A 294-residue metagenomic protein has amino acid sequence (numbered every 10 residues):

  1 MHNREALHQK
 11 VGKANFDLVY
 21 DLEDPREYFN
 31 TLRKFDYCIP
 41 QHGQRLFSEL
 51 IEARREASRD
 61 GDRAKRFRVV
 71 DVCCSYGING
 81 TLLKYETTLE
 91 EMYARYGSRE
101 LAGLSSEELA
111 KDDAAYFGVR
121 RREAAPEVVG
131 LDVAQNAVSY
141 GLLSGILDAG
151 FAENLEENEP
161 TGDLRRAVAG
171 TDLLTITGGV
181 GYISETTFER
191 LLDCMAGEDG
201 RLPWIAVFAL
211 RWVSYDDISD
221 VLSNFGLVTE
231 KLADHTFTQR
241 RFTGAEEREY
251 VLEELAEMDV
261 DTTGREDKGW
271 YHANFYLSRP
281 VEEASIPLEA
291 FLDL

Functional and structural regions predicted by a protein language model:
M1-R68, Y76-I78, Y85-R99: Class I SAM-dependent methyltransferase Rossmann-like catalytic core, especially the SAM/SAH-binding loop
F67, D148, T171-D172, P203: Conserved acidic residues
C73: Conserved glycine-centered beta->alpha loop in an early N-terminal alpha/beta scaffold
G77-E159: Class I SAM-dependent methyltransferase SAM/SAH-binding core
T161-L173: A short acidic, Gly/Pro-enriched loop at the edge of an enzyme's catalytic core that lines a small-molecule cofactor
G170-F188: A short SAM/SAH-binding and catalytic strip from SAM-dependent methyltransferases
E198-W212: Conserved beta-strand signature within the Rossmann-like core of class I S-adenosyl-L-methionine
V228-L288: Class I S-adenosyl-L-methionine
